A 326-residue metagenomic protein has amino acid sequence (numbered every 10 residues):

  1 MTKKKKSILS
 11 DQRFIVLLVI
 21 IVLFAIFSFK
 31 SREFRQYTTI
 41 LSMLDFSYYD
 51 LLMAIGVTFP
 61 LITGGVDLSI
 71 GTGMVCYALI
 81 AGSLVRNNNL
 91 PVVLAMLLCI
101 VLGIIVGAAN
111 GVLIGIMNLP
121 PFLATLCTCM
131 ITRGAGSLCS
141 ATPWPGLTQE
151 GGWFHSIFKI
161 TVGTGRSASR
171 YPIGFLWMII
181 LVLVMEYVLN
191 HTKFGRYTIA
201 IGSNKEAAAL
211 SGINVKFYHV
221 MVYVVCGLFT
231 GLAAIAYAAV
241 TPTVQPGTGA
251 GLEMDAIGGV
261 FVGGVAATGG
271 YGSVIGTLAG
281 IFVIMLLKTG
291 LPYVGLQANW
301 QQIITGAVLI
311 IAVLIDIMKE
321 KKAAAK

Functional and structural regions predicted by a protein language model:
M1-A25, F29, S203, A209-F217 (+1 more regions): Cytosolic-side transmembrane-helix boundaries in multi-pass membrane proteins
T2-I55, N88-L94, R166, K326: Membrane-interfacial amphipathic/re-entrant helices at transmembrane-helix boundaries
Q12, P121-L123, R170-M178, H219 (+2 more regions): Loop-to-transmembrane alpha-helix initiation sites
F27-S28, Y37-N88, L113-N118, V260 (+2 more regions): Single transmembrane alpha-helix segments in multi-pass membrane proteins
T39, L183-Y223: Membrane-helix/interface signature in polytopic inner-membrane proteins
N89-C129, A279-G280: Alpha-helical transmembrane segments within multi-pass membrane transporters and channels
F122-T192, Y218-M221, T241-G249, A324-K326: Transmembrane helix-bundle core of multi-pass membrane transporters and related energy-transducing complexes
Y223, F229-T230, V240-G306: Transmembrane alpha-helical segments in multi-pass inner-membrane proteins
